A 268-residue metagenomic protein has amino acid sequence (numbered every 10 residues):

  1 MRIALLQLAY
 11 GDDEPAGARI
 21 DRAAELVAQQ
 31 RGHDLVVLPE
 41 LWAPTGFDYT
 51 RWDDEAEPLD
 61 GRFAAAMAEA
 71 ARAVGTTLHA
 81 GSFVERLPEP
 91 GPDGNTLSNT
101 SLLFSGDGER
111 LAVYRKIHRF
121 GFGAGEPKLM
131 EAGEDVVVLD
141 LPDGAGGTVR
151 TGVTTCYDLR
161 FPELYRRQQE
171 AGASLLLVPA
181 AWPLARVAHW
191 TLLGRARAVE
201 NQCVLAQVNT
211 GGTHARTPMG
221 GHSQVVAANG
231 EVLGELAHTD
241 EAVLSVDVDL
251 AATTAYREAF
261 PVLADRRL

Functional and structural regions predicted by a protein language model:
M1-L5: Extreme N-terminal starter segment of soluble prokaryotic enzymes
Q7-D13: Short polar catalytic/cofactor-binding loops
D13, G17-D107, V113, P183-N201: Cys-nucleophile CN-hydrolase/nitrilase-fold catalytic domain and related Cys-dependent amidase chemistry that acts on
L59, P88-A171, L184-R186, L192 (+1 more regions): Active-site catalytic loop in hydrolytic enzyme cores
L59-H79, L159-A242: CN hydrolase (nitrilase-like) catalytic-core segments centered on the catalytic cysteine and neighboring Lys/Glu
A80-S82, N99-L103, V137-L139, S223-V225 (+1 more regions): Short beta-strand scaffold segments in enzyme catalytic cores
T100, A112-K116, V178, E235-L236 (+1 more regions): Residue-level detector of high-confidence beta-strand sites
